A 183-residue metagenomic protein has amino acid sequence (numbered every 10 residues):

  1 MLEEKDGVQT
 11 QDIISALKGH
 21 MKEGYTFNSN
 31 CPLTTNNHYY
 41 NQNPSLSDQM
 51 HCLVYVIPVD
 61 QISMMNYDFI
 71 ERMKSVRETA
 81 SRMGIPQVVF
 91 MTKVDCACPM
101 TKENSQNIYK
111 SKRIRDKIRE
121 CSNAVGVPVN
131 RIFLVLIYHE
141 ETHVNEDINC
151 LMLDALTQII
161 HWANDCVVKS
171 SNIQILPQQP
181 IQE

Functional and structural regions predicted by a protein language model:
M1-I85, K93-R113, L136-E141, D147-L176: Switch- and interface-adjacent substructures of P-loop NTPase systems
Q49, R82-M83, C121-V129: A structural motif corresponding to the C-terminal end of an alpha-helix and its immediate exit/capping segment
K112, D116-V127, T142: C-terminal structured domain segments
L176-E183: Homotypic signalosome interaction modules of apoptosis and innate immunity
